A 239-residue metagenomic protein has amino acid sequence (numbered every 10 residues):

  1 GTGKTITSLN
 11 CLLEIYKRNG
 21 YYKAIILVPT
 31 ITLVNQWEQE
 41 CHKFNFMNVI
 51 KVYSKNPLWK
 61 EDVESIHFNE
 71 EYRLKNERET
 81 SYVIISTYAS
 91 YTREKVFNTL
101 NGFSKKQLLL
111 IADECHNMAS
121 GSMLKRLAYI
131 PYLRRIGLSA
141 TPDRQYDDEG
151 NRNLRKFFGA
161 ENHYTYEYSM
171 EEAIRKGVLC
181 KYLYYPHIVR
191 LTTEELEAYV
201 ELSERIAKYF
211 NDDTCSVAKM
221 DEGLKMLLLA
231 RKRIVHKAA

Functional and structural regions predicted by a protein language model:
G1-L133, E149, K208-I234: SF2 helicase/translocase NTPase motor core, specifically the RecA-like lobe 1 inter-motif segment between Walker
C11, T165-A239: Interdomain linker/hinge connecting the two RecA-like lobes of the SF2 helicase core
I25, I50, I111, I136 (+2 more regions): Hydrophobic/aromatic beta-strand patches that form the interior of the parallel beta-sheet core in alpha/beta enzyme
W37, H116-N117, H163-E167, A239: A short, hydrophobic secondary-structure junction motif
K51, D143-Q145, E194: Short, acidic Gly/Pro/Ser/Thr-rich loop/turn segments
E64-S65, S139, G150-N151, E197 (+1 more regions): Short amphipathic alpha-helical patches
S120-K181: Post-DEXD/H (motif II) to motif III coupling segment of the RecA-like Helicase ATP-binding lobe
